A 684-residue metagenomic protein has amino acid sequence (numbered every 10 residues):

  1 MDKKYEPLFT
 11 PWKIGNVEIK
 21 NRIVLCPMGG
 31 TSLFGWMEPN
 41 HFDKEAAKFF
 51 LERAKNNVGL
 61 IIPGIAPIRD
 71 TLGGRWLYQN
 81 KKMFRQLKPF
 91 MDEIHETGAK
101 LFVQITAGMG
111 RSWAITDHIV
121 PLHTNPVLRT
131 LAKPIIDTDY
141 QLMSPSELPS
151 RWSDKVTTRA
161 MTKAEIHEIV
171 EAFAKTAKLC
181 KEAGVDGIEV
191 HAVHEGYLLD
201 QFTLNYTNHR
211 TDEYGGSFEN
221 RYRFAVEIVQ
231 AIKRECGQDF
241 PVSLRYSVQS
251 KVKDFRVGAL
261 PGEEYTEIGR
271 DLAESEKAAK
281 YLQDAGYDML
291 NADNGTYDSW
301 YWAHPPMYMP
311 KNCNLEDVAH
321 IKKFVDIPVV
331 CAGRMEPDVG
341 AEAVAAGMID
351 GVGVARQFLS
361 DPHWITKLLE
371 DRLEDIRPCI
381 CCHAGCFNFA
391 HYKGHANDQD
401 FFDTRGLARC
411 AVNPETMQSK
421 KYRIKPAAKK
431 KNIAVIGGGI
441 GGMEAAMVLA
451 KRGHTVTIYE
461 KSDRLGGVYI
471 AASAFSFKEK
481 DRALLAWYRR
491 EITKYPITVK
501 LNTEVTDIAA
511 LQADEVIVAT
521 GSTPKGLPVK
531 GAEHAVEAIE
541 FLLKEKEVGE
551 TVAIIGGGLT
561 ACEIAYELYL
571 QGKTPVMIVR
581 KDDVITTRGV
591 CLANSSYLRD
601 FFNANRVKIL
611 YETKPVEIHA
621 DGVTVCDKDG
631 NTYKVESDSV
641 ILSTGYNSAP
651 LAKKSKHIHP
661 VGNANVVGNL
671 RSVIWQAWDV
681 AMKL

Functional and structural regions predicted by a protein language model:
M1-I436, I440, E444-K451, T455-V456 (+3 more regions): Flavin-dependent oxidoreductase catalytic cores
G98-A99, F240, I327, I497 (+2 more regions): A short helix->loop->beta-strand "cap" motif at the edges of active sites that frequently abuts
H194, M335, T503-V505, T613 (+1 more regions): Short beta->alpha linker loops
A341-V354, F358-H363, E374, C379 (+7 more regions): C-terminal structured "cap/appendage" subdomains that terminate the fold
A427-Y459, K500-I508, A519-V529, H534 (+3 more regions): Rossmann-like dinucleotide/flavin-binding elements
I458-Y495, A565-T613: Rossmann-like dinucleotide-binding cores of NAD(P)H-dependent redox enzymes
E479, A483-A486, T503, E515 (+1 more regions): Catalytic cores of nucleotide-enabled group-transfer and carboxylate-activating enzymes in metabolic and assembly-line
L501-L511, T523, Y611-G622: A conserved short coil-to-beta-strand element within the FAD-binding core of flavoproteins
